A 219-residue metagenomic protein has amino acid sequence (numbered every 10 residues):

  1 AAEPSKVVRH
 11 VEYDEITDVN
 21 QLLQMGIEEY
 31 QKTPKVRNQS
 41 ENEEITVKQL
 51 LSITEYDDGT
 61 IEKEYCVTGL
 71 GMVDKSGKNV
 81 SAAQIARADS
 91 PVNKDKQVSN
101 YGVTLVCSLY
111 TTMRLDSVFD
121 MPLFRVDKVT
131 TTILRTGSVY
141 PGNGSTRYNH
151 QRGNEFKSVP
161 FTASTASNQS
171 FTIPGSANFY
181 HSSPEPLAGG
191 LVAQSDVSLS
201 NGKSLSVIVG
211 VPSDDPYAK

Functional and structural regions predicted by a protein language model:
A1-V98: N-terminal propeptides/leader regions of secreted preproproteins that are proteolytically removed before maturation
G77-K219: Mature secreted bioactive peptide module from preproproteins
